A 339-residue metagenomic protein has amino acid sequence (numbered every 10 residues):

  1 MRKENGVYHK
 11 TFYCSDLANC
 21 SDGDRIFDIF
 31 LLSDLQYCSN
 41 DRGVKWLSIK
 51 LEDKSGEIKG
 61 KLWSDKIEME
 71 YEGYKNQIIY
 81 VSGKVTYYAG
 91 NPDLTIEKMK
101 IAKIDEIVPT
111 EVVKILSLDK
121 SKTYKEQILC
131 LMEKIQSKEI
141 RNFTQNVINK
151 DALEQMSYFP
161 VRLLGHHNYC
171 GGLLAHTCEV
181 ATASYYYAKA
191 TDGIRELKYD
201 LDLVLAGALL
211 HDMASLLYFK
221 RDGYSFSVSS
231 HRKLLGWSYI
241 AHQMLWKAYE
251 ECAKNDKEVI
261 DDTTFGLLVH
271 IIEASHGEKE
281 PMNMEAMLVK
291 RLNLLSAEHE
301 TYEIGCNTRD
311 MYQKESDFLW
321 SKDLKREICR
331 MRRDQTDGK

Functional and structural regions predicted by a protein language model:
M1-F27: OB-fold nucleic-acid-binding modules
F30, N76, V180, N293: Divalent metal-coordination and catalytic microenvironments
L35-K45, G56-V112: OB-fold single-stranded nucleic acid-binding module
S48-D53: Short, acidic/hydrophobic/Gly-rich beta-strand patch recurrent on exposed beta strands that often constitutes part
N91-P160: Extended, charge-rich, solvent-exposed interface segments
F143-Y185, M213: All-alpha helical catalytic cores of prenyl diphosphate-utilizing isoprenoid enzymes
L164-H166, A175, A183-Y187, D192-T308: Divalent metal-dependent catalytic cores for phosphoryl transfer on phosphate-bearing substrates
E285-K339: Short hairpin/turn module used for nucleic-acid contact or packing/dimerization
